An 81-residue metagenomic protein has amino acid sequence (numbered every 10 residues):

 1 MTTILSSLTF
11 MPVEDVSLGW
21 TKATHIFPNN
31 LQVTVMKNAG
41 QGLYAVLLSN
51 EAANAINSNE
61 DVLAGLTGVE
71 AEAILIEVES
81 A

Functional and structural regions predicted by a protein language model:
M1-N30, G42, A55-D61: Negatively charged, low-complexity tracts enriched in Asp/Glu with abundant Ser/Thr
K37-G65: Intrinsically disordered, low-complexity regulatory segments enriched in Ser/Thr/Pro and charged residues
A55-A81: Ampiphathic alpha-helical segments that act as solvent-exposed interaction surfaces
